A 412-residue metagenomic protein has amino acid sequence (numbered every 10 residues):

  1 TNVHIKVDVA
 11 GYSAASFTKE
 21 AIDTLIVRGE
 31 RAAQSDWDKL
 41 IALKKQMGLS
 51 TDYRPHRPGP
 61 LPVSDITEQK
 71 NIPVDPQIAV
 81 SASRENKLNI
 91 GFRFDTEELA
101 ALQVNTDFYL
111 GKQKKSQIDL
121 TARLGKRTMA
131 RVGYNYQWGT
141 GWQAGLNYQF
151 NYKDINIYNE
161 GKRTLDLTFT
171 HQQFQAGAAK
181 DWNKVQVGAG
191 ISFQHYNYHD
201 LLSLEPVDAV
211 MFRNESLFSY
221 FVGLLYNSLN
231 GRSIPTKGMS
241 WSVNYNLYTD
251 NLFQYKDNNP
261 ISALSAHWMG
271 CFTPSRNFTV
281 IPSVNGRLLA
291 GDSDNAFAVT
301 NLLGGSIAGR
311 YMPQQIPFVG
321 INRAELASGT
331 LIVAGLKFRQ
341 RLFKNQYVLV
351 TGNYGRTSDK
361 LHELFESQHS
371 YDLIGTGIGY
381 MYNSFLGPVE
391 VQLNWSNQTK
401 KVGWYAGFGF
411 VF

Functional and structural regions predicted by a protein language model:
T1-R54: Non-catalytic peripheral regions of patatin-like phospholipases
D23-T24, I66, S216: Coil residues (strongly favoring Ser/Thr
S50-A79: Acidic, Ser/Thr-rich low-complexity intrinsically disordered segments
K70-S233, G305-Q315, A324-T330, V348 (+2 more regions): Gram-negative/organellar outer-membrane beta-barrel architecture
N86-E98, F221-L225, L229-F343: C-terminal outer-membrane beta-barrel translocator/porin domains of Gram-negative envelope proteins and their
Q149-K153, S192-Y196, S242-L252, R287-G291 (+1 more regions): Short glycine-rich beta-strand segments
F278, V284-G286, A290, S367-Y371 (+1 more regions): Predominantly the C-terminal beta-signal and adjacent terminal strand-loop region of outer-membrane beta-barrel
R339-D372: C-terminal hydrophobic structural anchor segments that stabilize assembly/packing rather than catalytic chemistry
